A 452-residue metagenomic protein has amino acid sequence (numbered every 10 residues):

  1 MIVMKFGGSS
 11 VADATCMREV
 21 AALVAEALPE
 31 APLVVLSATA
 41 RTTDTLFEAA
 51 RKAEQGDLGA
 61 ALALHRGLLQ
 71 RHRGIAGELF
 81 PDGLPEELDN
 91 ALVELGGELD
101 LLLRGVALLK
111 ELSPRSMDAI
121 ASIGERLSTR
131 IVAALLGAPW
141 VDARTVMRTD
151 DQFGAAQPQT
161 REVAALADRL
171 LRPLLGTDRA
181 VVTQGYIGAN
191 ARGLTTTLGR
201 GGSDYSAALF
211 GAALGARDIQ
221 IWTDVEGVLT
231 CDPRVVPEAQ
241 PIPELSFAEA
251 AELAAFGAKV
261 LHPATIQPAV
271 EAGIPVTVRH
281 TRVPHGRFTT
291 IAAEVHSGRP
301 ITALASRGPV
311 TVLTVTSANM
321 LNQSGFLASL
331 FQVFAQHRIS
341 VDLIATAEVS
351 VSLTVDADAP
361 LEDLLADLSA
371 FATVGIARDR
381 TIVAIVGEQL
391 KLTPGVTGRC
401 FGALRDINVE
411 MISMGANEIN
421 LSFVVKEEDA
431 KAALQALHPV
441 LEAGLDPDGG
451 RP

Functional and structural regions predicted by a protein language model:
M1-H262, I266, V424-K426, L445 (+1 more regions): Nucleotide/pyrophosphate-binding catalytic subdomain
M1-I2, A31-V34, R73, A138-P139 (+15 more regions): Structural motif
V3, P85-E94, R126, E162-L166 (+5 more regions): Short, mixed-charge, low-aromatic patches
R144, R279-R282: Acidic carboxylate-rich catalytic motifs and surrounding loops in phosphoryl-/glycosyl-chemistry enzymes
V146-R148, E226-V228, P284, V349 (+1 more regions): Positions that flank functional sites
H262, G273-H280: Acidic/polar loop patches that form or flank catalytic/metal-binding clefts of enzymes that bind anionic ligands
H285-P452: A conserved regulatory-domain signal marking ACT and ACT-like small-molecule sensing domains and adjacent regulatory
